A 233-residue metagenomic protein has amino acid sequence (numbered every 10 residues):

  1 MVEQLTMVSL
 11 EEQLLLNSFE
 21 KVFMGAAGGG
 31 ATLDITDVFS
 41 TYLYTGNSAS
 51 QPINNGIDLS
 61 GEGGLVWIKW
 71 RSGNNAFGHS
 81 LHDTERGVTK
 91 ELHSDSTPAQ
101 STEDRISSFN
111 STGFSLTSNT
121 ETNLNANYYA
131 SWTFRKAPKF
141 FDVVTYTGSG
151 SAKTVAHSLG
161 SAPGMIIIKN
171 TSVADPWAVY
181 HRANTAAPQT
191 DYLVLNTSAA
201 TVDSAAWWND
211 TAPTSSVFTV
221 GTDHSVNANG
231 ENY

Functional and structural regions predicted by a protein language model:
V2-Y233: Surface-exposed molecular-recognition determinants
